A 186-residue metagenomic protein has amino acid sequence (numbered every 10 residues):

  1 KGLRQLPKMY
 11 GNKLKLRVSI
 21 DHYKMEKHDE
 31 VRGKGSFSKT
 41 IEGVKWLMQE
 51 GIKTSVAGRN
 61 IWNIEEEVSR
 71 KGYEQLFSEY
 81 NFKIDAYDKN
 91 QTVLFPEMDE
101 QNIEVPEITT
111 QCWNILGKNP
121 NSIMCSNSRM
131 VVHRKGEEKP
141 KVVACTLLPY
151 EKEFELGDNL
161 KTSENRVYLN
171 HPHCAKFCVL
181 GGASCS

Functional and structural regions predicted by a protein language model:
K1, W62-E66, S184: Acidic-and-aromatic substrate-binding clefts and catalytic sites of carbohydrate-active enzymes
K1-R59: Radical SAM/AdoMet-radical enzyme domain recognition
S19-Y23, R59-I61, T92-E100: Active-site beta-loop-alpha junctions enriched in small/polar residues
G35-K39, E65-S69, S122: Soluble or luminal CAZymes and related metallo-dependent hydrolases
G51, A86-K89, I123-C125: Short gly/pro-enriched beta-turn/loop segments at secondary-structure junctions
E66-D85: Short, electropositive alpha-helical surface patch
F77, P96-S186: Accessory C-terminal segments flanking Radical SAM cores
Y80-N102: Acidic, glycine-rich loop-and-strand cores that form catalytic or ligand-binding grooves in diverse globular domains
